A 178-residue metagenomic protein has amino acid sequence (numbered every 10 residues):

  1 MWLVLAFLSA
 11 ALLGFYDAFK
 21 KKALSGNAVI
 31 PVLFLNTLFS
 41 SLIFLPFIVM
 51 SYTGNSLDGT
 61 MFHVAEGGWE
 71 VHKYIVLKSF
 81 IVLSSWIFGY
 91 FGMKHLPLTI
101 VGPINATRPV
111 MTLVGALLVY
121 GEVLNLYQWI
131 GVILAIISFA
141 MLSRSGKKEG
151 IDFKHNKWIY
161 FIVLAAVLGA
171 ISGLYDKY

Functional and structural regions predicted by a protein language model:
M1-F7, A11, V110-A170, K177: Juxtamembrane helix-loop boundary signature in multi-pass membrane transporters
W2-L8, S56-F88, N105, N156-A170: Loop-to-transmembrane-helix transition segments
V4, P31-L35, I100-P103, L126-W129: Signature of the 12-TM Major Facilitator Superfamily
A11-F15, F19, N27-S84, L134-I137: Transmembrane alpha-helices of multi-pass small-molecule transport proteins
F19-K22, G26, F91, H95 (+4 more regions): Membrane-interface helix caps of multi-pass small-molecule transporters
S25-V32, F88-I104: Structural motif at transmembrane-helix junctions in multi-pass transporters
F39-I43, I104-L118: Alpha-helical transmembrane segments of compact multi-pass small-molecule transporters, enriched in specific families
